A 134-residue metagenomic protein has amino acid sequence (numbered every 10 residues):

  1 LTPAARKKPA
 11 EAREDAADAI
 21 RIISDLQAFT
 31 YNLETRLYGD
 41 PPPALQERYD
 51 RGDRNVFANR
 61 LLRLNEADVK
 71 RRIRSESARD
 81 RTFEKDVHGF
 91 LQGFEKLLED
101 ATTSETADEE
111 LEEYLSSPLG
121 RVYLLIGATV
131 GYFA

Functional and structural regions predicted by a protein language model:
L1-A134: Extended amphipathic alpha-helical coiled-coil
